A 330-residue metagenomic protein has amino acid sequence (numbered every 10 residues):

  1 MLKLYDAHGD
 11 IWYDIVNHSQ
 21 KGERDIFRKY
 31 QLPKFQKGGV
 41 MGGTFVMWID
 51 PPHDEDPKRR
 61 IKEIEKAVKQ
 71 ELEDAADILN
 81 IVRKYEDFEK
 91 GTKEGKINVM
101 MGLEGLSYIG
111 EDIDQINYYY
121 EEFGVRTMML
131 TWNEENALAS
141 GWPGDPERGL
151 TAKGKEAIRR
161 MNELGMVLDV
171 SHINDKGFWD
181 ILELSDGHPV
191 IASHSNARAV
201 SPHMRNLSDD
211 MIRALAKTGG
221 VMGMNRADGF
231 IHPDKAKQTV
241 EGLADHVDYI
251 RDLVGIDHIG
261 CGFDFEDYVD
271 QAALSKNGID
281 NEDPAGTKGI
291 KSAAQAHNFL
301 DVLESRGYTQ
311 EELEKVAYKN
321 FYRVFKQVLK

Functional and structural regions predicted by a protein language model:
L2-K235, A244-R251, H258, I279-N281 (+3 more regions): Extended, charged catalytic domains and RNA/DNA-binding interfaces, predominantly in divalent-metal-using enzymes
T44, I259-G262, E312-A317: Conserved active-site loop/cleft motifs that coordinate metal ions or position small ligands
R226, V254-G278, G289: Short acidic/histidine-rich active-site segments
H232-V240, K276-I290, L303-E312: Outer-membrane beta-barrel pore domains
A236, D270-K276, F325-K330: Short glycine/threonine-rich loop-to-helix capping motif typified by GTGT followed within a few residues by an Asp-Pro
K288-K330: Mid-to-C-terminal alpha-helical segments outside catalytic/metal-binding sites
